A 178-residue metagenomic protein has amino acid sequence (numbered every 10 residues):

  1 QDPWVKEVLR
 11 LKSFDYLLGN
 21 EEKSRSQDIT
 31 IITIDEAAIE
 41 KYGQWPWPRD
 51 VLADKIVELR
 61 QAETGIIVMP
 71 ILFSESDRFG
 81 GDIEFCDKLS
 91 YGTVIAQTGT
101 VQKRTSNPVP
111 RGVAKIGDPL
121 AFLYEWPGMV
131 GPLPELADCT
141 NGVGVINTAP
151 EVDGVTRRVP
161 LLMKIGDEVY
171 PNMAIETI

Functional and structural regions predicted by a protein language model:
Q1-I178: Non-transmembrane functional regions of envelope-associated proteins
